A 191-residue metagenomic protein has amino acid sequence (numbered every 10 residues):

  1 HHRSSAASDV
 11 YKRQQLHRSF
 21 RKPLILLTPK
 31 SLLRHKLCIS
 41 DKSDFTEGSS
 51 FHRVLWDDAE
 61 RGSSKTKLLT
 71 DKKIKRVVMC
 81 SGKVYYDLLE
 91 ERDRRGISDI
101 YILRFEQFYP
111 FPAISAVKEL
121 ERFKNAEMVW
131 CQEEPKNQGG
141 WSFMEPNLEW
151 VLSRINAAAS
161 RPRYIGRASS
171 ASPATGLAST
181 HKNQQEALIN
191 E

Functional and structural regions predicted by a protein language model:
H1-A7, Y11: Single conserved hydrophobic/aromatic residue that forms the stacking wall/gate of nucleotide- or nucleobase-binding
S8, P29-L33, C38-S40, A59-R61 (+6 more regions): Short, glycine-/Ser/Thr-/acidic-enriched flexible segments
D9-Q15, H35-D41, L89-E91, S115 (+2 more regions): Short acidic, glycine/serine/threonine-rich loops at helix termini
Q15-D71: Conformationally flexible catalytic loops at phosphate/diphosphate-handling active centers
Q15-H17, L24, T28-L32, Q132-E191: Peripheral docking tails and interdomain loops at the edges of cofactor- or intermediate-handling domains
L16-R21, K72, E91-Y101, R122-A126 (+1 more regions): Secondary-structure transition/capping motifs at alpha-helix termini and the adjoining loop/turn into the next element
T46-E60, M79-Y85, F105-S115: A general structural motif
Y85, E90-F123: Generic long, charged, amphipathic alpha-helical segments
